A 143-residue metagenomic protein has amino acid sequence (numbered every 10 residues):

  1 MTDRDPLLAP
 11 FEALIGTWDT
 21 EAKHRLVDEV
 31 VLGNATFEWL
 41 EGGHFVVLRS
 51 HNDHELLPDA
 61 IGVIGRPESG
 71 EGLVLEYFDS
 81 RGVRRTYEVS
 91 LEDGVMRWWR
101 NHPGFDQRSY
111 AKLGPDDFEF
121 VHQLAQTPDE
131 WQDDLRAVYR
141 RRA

Functional and structural regions predicted by a protein language model:
M1-A143: Hydrophobic small-molecule pocket/channel-lining residues, especially in calycin-type beta-barrels
